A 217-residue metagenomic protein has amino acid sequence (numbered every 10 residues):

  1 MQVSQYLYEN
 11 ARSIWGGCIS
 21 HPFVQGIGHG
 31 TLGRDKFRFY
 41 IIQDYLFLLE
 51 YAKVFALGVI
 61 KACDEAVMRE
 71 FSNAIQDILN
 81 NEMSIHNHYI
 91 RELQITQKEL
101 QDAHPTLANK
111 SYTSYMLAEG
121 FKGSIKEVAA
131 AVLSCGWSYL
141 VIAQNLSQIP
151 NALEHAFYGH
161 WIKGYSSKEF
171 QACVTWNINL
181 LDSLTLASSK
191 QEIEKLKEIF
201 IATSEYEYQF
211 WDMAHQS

Functional and structural regions predicted by a protein language model:
Y8-G33, Y51, I178-A187: Short alpha-helical hairpin
R12-G17, L32-K61, N81, A130-L140 (+1 more regions): Alpha-helical bundle segments that constitute or directly flank the non-heme di-iron/ferroxidase center
V24-R38, E92-Q101, A108-E127, Y158-Y165 (+2 more regions): Acidic/His metal-coordination segments adjacent to aromatic residues that form catalytic metal sites in metalloenzymes
G33-Q43, E65-N80, L117, I125-L133 (+2 more regions): Alpha-helical scaffold segments that form or flank carboxylate-/histidine-based iron centers
L57-S114: Hydrophobic/aromatic-rich structural module bridging two neighboring secondary-structure elements via a short loop
L79-E82, H86, L140-Q144, L181 (+1 more regions): A structural signal for well-ordered alpha-helices, especially hydrophobic packing surfaces of coiled-coils
V132-T203: An amphipathic alpha-helical core segment
K197-S217: Acidic, carboxylate-rich catalytic segments that either coordinate divalent cations
